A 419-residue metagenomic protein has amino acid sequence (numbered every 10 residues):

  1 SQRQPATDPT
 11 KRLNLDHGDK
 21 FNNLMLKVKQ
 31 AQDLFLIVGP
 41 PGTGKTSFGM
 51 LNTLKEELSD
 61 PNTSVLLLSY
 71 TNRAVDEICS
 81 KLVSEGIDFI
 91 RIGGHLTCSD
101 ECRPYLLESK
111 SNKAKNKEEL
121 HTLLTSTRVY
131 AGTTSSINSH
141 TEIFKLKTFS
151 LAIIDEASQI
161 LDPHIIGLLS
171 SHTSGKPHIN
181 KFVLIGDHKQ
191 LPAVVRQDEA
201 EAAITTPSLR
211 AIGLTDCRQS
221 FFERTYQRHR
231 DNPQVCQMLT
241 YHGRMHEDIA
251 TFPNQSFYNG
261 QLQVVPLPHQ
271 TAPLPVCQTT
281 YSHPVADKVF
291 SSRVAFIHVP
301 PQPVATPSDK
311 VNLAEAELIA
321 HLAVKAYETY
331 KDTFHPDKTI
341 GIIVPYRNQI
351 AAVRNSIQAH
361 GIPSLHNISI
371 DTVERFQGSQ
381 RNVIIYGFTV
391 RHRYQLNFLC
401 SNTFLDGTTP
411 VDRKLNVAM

Functional and structural regions predicted by a protein language model:
S1-Y130, N254, Q261-D332, K338 (+1 more regions): ASCE P-loop NTPase motor cores of helicases and related translocases
D60-T63, T71, S135-I137, I143-M419: Conserved helicase motor core of SF1/SF2 NTP-dependent helicases
